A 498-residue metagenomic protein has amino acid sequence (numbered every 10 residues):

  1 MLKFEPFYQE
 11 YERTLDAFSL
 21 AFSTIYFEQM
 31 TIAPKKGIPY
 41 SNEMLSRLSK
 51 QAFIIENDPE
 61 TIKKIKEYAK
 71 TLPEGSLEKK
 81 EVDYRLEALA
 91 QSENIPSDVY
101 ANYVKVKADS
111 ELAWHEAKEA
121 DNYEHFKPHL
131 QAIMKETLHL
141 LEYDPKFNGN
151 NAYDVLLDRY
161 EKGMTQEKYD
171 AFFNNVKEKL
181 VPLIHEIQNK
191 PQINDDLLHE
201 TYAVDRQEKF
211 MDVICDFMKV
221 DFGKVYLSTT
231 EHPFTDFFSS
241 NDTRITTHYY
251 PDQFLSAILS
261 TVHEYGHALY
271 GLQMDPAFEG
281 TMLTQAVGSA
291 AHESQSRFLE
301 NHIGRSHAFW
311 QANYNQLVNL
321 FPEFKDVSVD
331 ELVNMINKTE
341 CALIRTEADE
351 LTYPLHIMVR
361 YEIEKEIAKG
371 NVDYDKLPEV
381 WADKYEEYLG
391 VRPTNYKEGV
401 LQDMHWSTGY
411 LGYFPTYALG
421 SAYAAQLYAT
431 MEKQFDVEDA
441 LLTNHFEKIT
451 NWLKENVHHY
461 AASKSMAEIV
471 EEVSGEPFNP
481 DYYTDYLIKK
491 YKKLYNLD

Functional and structural regions predicted by a protein language model:
M1-K162, S463, I488-N496: A well-structured
L2-F4, S23, K36, N57 (+2 more regions): C-terminal, non-catalytic "cap/extension" segments appended to globular domains
Y40, N102, H129, F172 (+13 more regions): Secondary-structure capping and boundary motifs in well-ordered enzyme cores
V106-F254, E476: Contiguous, non-catalytic segments that form substrate-binding/exosite surfaces or channel walls
P145, S256-D275, E293-R297: Active-site recognition of the HExxH zinc-binding catalytic motif
F173, K177, V204-E208, I214 (+3 more regions): All-alpha helical catalytic cores of prenyl diphosphate-utilizing isoprenoid enzymes
G223, A277-T281, S306-N315, Y374-D375: Acidic/polar loop patches that form or flank catalytic/metal-binding clefts of enzymes that bind anionic ligands
Q285-D326: Post-HExxH zinc-binding segment in Zn-dependent metallohydrolases
